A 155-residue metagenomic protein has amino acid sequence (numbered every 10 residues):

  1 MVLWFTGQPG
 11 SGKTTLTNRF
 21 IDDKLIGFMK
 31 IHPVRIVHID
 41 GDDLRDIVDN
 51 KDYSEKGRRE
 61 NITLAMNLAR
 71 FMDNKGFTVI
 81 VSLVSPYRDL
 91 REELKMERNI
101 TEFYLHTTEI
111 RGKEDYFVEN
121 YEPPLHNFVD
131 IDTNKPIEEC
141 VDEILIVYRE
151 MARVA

Functional and structural regions predicted by a protein language model:
V2: Walker A (P-loop) ATP-phosphate-binding motif of ABC ATPase nucleotide-binding domains
F5: Hydrophobic anchor at the beta1->P-loop junction of P-loop NTPases
Q8: P-loop (Walker A) phosphate-binding loop of NTP-binding proteins
S11: ATP-binding Walker
T14: Walker A/P-loop
T17-N67: Conserved substrate/cofactor phosphate-moiety recognition/catalytic segment in nucleotide-dependent phosphotransferases
I47, E55-E109: Glycine-rich phosphate-binding loop used to anchor ATP phosphates in small-molecule kinases, encompassing both
L105-A155: Small-molecule kinase domains that catalyze NTP-dependent phosphoryl transfer to phosphate-bearing small molecules
